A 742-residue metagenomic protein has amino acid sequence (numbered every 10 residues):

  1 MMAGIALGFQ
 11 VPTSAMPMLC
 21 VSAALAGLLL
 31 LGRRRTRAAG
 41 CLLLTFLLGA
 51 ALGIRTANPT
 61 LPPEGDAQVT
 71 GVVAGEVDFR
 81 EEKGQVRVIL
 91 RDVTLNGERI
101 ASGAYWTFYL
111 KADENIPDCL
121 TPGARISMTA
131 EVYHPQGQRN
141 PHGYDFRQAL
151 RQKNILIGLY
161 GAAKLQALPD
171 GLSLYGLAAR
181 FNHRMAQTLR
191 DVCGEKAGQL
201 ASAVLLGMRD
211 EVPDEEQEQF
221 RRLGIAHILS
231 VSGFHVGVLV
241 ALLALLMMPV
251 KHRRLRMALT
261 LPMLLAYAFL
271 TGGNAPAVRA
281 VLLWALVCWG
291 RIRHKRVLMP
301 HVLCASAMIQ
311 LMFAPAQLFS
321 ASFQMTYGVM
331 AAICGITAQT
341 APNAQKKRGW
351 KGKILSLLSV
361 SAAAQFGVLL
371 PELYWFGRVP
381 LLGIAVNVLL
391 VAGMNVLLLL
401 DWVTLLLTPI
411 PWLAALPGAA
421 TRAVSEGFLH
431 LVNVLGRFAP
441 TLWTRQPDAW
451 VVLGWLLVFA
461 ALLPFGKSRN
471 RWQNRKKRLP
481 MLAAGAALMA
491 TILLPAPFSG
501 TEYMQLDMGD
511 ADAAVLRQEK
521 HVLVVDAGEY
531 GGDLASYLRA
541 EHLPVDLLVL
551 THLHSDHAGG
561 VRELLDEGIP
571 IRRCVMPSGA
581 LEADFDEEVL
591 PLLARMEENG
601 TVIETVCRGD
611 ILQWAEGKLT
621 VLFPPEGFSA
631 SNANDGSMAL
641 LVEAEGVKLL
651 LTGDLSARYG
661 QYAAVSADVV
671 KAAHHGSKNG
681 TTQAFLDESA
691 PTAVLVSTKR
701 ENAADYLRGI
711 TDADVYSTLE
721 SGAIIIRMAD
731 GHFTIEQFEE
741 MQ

Functional and structural regions predicted by a protein language model:
M1-P63, F181, R279: N-terminal leader/targeting segments
G4, G71, S322, V368 (+1 more regions): Residue-level signal for inorganic ion chemistry
A39-C41, L159, D214-I384, R445-F498 (+2 more regions): Hydrophobic alpha-helical transmembrane segments in multi-pass membrane proteins
L44-H227, A535-S536, P544, L581 (+4 more regions): Membrane-interface helix/helix-cap signal primarily in integral membrane proteins
V72, N96-R99, E114-E131, H142 (+4 more regions): Non-globular, low-confidence helical/coil segments that flank catalytic cores
Q152-L283, C288-W289, R573, K648-G653 (+3 more regions): Aromatic-rich juxtamembrane segments at the membrane interface
L174-C193, L200, M208, E216 (+10 more regions): Hydrophobic alpha-helical segments of integral membrane proteins, encompassing both true transmembrane helices
